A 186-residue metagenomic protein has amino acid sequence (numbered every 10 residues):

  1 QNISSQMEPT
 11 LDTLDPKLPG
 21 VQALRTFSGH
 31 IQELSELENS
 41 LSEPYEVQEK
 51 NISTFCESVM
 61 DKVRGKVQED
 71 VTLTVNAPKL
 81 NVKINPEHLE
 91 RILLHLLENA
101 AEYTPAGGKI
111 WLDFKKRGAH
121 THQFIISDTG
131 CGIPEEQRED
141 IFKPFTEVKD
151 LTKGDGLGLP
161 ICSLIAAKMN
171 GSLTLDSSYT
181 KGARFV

Functional and structural regions predicted by a protein language model:
D15-E69: Conserved DHp (HisKA) dimerization/phosphotransfer helix of two-component histidine kinases, i.e., the long coiled-coil
S40-E46, A77, N81-I84: Conserved micro-motifs of the catalytic ATP-binding
A100-A101: Short helix-loop "hinge" at the ATP-lid/N-box region of the Bergerat-fold HATPase_c
D128: Acidic ATP/Mg2+-coordinating residue in the GHKL
I133-F145: Short conserved segment of the HATPase_c
G158, C162: Short alpha-helical Gxxx[C/S/T] motif in the catalytic ATP-binding
